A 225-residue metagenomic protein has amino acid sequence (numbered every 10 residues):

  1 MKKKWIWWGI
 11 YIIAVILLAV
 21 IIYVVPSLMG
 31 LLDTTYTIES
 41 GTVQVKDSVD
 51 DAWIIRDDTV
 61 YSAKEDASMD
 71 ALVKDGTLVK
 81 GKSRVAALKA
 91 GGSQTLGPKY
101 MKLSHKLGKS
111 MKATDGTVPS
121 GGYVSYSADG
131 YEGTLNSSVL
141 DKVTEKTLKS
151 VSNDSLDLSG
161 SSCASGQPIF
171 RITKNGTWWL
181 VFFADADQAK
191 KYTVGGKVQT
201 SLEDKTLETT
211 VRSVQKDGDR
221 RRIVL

Functional and structural regions predicted by a protein language model:
M1-L31: N-terminal export/targeting signal detector
M1-W5, V15, A87, V181-F182 (+1 more regions): N-terminal intrinsically disordered, low-complexity, charge/repeat-rich segments that act as generic
A19-V25, L103-M111: Short boundary/loop segments of OB/S1/cold-shock single-stranded nucleic-acid-binding domains
T34-A71, L88-G91, H105-S150, R171-K174 (+1 more regions): Short beta-strand-turn/beta-hairpin segments enriched in glycine/proline and small hydrophobics that form edge-strand
I38, A71-K80, P119, D129 (+2 more regions): Surface-exposed strand-loop junctions at beta-sheet edges and helix termini that form docking/interaction patches
A52, V73-L88, G160-I172: A structural signal for short beta-strand/turn segments enriched in small hydrophobics and glycine
P98-L107, D154, F170-L202, L207-Q215 (+1 more regions): Short, well-ordered beta-strand segments in soluble/periplasmic domains
S137-V139, T144-N153, L158, S162-A164 (+1 more regions): Inter-domain helical "communication" segments and dimerization helices that couple sensory or membrane-embedded modules
